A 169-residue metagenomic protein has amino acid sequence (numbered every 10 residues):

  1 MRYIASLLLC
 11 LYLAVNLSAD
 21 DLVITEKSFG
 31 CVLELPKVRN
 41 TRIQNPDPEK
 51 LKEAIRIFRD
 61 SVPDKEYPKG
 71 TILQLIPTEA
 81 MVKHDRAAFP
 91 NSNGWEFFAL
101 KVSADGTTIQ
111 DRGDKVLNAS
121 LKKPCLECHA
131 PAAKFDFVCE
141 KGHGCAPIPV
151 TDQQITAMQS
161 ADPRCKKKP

Functional and structural regions predicted by a protein language model:
I4, T41-Q44: Small/flexible residues
A5-N16: Bacterial N-terminal signal peptides
D20-R42, D64-P169: Sequence context surrounding c-type heme c attachment/ligation sites in exported
P48-P63: N-terminal post-signal-peptidase region of extra-cytosolic proteins
